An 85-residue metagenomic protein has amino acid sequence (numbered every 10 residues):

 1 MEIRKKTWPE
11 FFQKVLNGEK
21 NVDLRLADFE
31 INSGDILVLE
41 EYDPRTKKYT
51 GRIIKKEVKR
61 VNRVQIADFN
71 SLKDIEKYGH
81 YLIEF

Functional and structural regions predicted by a protein language model:
M1-L26: Compositionally biased, charged N-terminal/linker segments
D28, Y42-K47: Short, charged beta-turn/beta-strand-edge "cap" motif at the junction between a beta-strand and an adjacent loop
I31-N32: Short, well-ordered loop/turn sites that connect or cap secondary structure elements
K47-V61: Short beta-strand-centered aromatic/proline hotspots
V61-F85: Glycine- and charge-enriched low-complexity intrinsically disordered segments
